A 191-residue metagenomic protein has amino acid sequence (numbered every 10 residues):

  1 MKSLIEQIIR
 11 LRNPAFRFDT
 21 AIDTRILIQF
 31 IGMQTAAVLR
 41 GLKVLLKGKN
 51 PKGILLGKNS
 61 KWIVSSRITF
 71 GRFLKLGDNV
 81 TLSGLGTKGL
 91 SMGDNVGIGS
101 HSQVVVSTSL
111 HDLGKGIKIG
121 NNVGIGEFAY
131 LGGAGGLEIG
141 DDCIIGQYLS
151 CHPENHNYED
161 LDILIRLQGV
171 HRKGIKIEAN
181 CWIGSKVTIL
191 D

Functional and structural regions predicted by a protein language model:
M1-H152, I175-N180, K186-I189: Domain-scale signature associated with acetyltransferase and cell-envelope carbohydrate enzymes
D23, I163-L164: Short, structural beta-strand-to-alpha-helix junction motif
C151-E159: Proline-centered turn/helix-capping motifs that create local helix->coil transitions or kinks
E159-D162, A179: Extended, charge-rich C-terminal regions with high alpha-helical propensity
L164-I175: A short acidic, glycine-rich active-site loop that binds or catalyzes chemistry on phosphate/adenosine moieties
